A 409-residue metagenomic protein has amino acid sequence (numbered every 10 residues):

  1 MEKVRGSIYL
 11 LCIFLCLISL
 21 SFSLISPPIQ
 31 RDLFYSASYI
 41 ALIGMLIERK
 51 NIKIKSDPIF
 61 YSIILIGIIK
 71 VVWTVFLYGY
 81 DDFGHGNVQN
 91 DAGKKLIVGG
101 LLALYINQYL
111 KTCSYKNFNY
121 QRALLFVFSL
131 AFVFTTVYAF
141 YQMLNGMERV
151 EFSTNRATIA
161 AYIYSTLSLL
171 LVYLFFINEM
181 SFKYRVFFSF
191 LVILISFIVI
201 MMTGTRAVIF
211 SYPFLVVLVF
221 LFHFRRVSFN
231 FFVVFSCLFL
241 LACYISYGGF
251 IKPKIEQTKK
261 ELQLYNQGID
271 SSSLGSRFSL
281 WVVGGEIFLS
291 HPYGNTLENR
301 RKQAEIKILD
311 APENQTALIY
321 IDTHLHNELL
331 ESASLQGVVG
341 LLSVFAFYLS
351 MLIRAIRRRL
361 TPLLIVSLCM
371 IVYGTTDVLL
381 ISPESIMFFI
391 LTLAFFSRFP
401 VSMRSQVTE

Functional and structural regions predicted by a protein language model:
M1-K50, S62-D82: N-terminal signal-anchor transmembrane segment
I18-S21, I68, S189-G204, C369-T375: Membrane-interface alpha helices of multi-pass inner-membrane proteins
L33-S38, I59-T74, F83-Y109, A123 (+3 more regions): Aromatic-anchored transmembrane helix interface
L101, Y105-Q108, T112, K116-M147 (+2 more regions): Alpha-helical transmembrane segments of multi-pass inner-membrane proteins
H223-Q267, V282-L289: A membrane-periplasm/extracellular boundary helix in multi-pass inner-membrane enzymes that assemble envelope glycans
N230, L335-L368: Hydrophobic transmembrane alpha-helices and their immediate junctions
S271-G275, S279-V282, L289-Q336: Long extracytoplasmic/lumenal interhelical loops at the membrane interface of multi-pass membrane proteins
I365-Y373, L380-E409: Transmembrane alpha-helices of multi-pass inner-membrane enzymes
